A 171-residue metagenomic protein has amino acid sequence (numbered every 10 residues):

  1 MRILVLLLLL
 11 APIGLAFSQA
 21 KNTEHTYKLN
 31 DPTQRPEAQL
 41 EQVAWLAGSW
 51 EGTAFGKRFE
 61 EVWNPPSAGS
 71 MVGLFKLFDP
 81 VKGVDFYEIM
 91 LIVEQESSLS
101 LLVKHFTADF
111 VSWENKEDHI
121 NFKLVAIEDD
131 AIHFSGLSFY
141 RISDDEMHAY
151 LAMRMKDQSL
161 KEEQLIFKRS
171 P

Functional and structural regions predicted by a protein language model:
I3-P12: Sec-dependent N-terminal signal peptides
V5, A16-T53, F78, S98 (+3 more regions): Amphipathic/hydrophobic helical signal segments and adjacent flexible N-terminal regions that mediate secretion
R58-S135: Central antiparallel beta-sheet cores of small beta-barrel/beta-sandwich binding domains
E61-P66, F139-S143, F167: Aromatic-rich beta-strand edge motifs centered on tyrosine
P80-G83, R141, K156-S159: Short glycine/serine/proline-enriched coil/turn segments at secondary-structure junctions
H133-L151: Surface-exposed interaction patches
